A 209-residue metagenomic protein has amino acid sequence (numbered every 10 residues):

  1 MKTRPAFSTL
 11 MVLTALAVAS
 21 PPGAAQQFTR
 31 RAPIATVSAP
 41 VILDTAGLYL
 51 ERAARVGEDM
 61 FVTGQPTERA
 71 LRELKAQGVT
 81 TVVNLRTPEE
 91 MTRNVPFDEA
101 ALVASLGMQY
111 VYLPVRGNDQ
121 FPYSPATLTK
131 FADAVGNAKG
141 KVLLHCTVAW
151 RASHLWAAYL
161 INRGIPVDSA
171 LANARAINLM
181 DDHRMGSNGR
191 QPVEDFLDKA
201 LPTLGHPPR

Functional and structural regions predicted by a protein language model:
M1-P5: Positively charged n-region of N-terminal signal peptides that target proteins for export
S8-A19: Bacterial N-terminal signal peptides
G23-V142, W156-R209: Cys-dependent protein tyrosine phosphatase-like superfamily
C146: Short cysteine clusters
W150-L155: Glycine-rich nucleophile elbow surrounding the catalytic serine of serine-hydrolase chemistry
